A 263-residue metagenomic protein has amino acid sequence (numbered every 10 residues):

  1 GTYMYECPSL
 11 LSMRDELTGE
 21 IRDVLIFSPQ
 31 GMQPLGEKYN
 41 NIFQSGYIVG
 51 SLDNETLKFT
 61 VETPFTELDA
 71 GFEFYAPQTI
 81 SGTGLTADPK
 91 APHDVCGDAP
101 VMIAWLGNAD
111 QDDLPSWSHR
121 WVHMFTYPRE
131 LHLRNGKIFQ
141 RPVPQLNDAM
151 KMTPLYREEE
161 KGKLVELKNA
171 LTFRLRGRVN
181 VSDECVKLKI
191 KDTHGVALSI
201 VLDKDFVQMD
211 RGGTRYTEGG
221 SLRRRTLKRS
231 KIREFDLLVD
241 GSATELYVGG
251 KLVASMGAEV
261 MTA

Functional and structural regions predicted by a protein language model:
G1, P8-L11, G19-L35, P92-L106: Hydrophobic core segments of beta-strands in well-ordered, beta-rich domains
T2-M4, R229: Short loop/turn positions that demarcate and connect the beta-strands within blades of beta-propeller repeat domains
Y3, G36-Y39, L68: Alpha-helix N-cap/helix-initiation motif
E6-L11, Y75-Q78: Beta-propeller and closely related beta-sheet repeat lectin domains
M13, I21-D23, G31-T56: Acidic, glycine-rich loop-and-beta core segments that form the ion-binding/anion-interacting portion of active sites
L17, F43-A263: Beta-rich accessory regions
